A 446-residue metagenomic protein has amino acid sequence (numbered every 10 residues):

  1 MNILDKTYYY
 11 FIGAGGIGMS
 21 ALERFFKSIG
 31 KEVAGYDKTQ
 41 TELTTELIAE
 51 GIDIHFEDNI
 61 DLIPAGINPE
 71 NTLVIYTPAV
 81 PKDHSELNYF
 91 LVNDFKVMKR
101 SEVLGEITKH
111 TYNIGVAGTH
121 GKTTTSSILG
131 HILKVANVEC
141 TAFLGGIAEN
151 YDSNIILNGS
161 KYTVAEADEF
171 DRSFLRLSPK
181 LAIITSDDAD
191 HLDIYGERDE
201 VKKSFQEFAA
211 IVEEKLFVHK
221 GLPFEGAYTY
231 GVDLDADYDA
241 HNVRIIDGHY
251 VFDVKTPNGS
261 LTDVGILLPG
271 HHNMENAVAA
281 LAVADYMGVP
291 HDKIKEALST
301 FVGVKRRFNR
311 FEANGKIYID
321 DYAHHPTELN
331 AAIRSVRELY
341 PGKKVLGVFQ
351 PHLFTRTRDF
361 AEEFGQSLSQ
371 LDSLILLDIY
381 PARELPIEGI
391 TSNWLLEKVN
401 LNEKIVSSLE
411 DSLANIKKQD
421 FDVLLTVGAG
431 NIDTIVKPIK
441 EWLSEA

Functional and structural regions predicted by a protein language model:
M1-K99, V103, D239-H241, L261 (+2 more regions): N-terminal leader/targeting and accessory segments in enzymes
N2-Y8, G18, F25, I29 (+3 more regions): Nucleotide phosphate-binding/pyrophosphate-handling subdomain across enzymes that bind or process nucleotide phosphates
L4-D5, F25-K31, I48, L62-P69 (+4 more regions): Phosphate-binding loop of NTP-binding sites
K31-K38, K215-K220, L346-F349, L371-P381: Short internal beta-strands
Y36-D37, H55-I60, M98-E102, F143-G146 (+6 more regions): Beta-strand->loop->alpha-helix junctions that form or flank phosphate-binding loops in nucleotide-handling enzymes
N71, D411-W442: A glycine-rich beta-strand to alpha-helix segment that forms a phosphate/ribose-binding loop at ligand/cofactor sites
G365-D422: C-terminal helical cap/extension that packs against the catalytic core of soluble nucleotide-cofactor enzymes
